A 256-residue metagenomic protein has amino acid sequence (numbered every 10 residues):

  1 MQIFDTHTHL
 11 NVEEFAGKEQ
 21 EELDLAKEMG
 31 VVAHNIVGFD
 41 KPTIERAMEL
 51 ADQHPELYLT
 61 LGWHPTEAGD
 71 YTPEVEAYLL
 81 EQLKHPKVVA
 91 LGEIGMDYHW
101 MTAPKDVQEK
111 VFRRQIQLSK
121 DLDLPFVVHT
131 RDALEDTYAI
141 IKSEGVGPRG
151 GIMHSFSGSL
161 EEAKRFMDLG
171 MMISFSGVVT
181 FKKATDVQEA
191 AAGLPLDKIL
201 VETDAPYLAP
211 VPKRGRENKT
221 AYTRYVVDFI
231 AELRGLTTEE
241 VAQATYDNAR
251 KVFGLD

Functional and structural regions predicted by a protein language model:
M1-D256: Mid-domain alpha/beta scaffold segments of enzyme catalytic cores
